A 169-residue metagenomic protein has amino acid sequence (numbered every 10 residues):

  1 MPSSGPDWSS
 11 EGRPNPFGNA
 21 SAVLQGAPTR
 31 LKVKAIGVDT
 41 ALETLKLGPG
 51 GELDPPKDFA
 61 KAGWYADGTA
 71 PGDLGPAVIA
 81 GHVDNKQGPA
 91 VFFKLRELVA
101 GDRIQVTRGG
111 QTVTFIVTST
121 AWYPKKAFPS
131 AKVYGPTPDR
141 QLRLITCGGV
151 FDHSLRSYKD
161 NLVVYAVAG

Functional and structural regions predicted by a protein language model:
M1-V99, R108, S119-G169: Solvent-exposed, non-transmembrane regions of membrane-associated and secreted proteins
G109-V113: Short, charged beta-turn/beta-strand-edge "cap" motif at the junction between a beta-strand and an adjacent loop
